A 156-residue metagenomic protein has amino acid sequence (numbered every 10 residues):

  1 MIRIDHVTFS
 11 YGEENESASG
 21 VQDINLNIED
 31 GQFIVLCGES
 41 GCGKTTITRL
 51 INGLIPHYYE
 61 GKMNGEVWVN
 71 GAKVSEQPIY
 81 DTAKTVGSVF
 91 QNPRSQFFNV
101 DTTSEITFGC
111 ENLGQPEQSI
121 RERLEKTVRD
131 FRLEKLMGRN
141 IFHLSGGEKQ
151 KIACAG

Functional and structural regions predicted by a protein language model:
M1-I4, F9-D23, E29-D30, I55-E60 (+2 more regions): A short, flexible loop at the N-terminus of ABC-type nucleotide-binding domains that lies
I34, T45-Y58: Short, conserved post-Walker A segment of ABC-type ATPase nucleotide-binding domains
C37-E39: The feature captures the beta-strand-to-loop junction immediately N-terminal to the Walker
N52, R94, V100-E111, R121 (+2 more regions): Short helical segment in ABC ATPase nucleotide-binding domains corresponding to the A-loop/adjacent helical element
E60-A72: Conserved ABC transporter NBD signature motif
G71, Q118-L136: Conserved ABC ATPase "signature" region
N140-L144, E148: Conserved ABC ATPase signature
C154-A155: Hydrophobic anchor residue at the start of the ABC signature
